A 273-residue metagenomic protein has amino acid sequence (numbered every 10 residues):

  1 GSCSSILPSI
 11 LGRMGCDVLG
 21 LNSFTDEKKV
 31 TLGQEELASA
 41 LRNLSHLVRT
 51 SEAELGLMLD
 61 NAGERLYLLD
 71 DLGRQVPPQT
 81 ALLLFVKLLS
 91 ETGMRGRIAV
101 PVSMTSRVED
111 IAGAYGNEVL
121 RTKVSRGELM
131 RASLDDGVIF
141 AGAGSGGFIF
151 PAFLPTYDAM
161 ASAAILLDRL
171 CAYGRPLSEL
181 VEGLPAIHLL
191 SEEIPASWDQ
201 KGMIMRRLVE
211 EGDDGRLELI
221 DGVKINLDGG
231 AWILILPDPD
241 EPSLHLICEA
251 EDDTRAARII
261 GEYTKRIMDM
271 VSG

Functional and structural regions predicted by a protein language model:
G1-Y173, E179, A186: Phosphate-binding chemistry for phosphorylated carbohydrates and sugar-nucleotides
Y173-G273: Catalytic-core signal marking the mid-to-C-terminal active-site face
